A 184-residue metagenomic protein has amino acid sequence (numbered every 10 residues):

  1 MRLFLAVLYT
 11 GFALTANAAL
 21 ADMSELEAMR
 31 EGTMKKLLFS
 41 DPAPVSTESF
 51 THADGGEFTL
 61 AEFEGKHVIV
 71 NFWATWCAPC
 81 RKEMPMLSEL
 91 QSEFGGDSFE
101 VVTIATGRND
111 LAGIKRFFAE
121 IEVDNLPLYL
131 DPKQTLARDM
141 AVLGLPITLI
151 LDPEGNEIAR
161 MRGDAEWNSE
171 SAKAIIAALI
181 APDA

Functional and structural regions predicted by a protein language model:
M1-T47, A184: N-terminal targeting signals for export/organelle localization
V45-S46, V68, L145-I147: Short loop/turn microsegments at loop-to-beta-strand junctions
A53-D54, P153: Short, ordered coil/turn segments that flank beta-strands lining enzyme active or ligand-binding pockets
F58-R81: Short active-site neighborhood of thiol/selenol oxidoreductases, capturing the structured segment around
H67-V68, F99, N156: Alpha/beta-hydrolase fold active-site loops
V68-V70, V102-I104, L149: Conserved hydrophobic packing residues within short motifs/helices of P-loop NTPase cores of ABC-family ATPases
K82-I121, P132-R138: Structural microenvironment flanking redox-active thiols in thiol-disulfide oxidoreductases
F118-D124, L130-L179: Thiol/disulfide oxidoreductase modules built on the thioredoxin-like
